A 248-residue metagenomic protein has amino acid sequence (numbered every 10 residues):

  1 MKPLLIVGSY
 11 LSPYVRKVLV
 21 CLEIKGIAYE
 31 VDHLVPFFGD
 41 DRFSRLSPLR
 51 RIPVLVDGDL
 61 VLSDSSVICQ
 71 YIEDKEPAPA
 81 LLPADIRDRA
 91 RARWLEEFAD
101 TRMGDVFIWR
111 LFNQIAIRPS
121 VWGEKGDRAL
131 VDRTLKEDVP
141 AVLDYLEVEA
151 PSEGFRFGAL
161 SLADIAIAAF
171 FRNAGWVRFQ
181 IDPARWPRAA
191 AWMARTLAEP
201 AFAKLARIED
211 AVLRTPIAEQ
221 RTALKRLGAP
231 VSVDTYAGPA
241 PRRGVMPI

Functional and structural regions predicted by a protein language model:
M1-R133, V233-I248: GST-like domain detector, emphasizing the conserved glutathione-binding G-site in the N-terminal thioredoxin-like
K2, A99-A198, M246-I248: GST-like fold's C-terminal all-alpha helical module
V31, A159, P183, L205-A206: A generic structural-conservation signal
L34-F37, P187, E209-D210: Residue-level "edge-of-site" marker
R91-W94, A191, K204: Short, solvent-exposed alpha-helical surface patches in well-structured domains
E199-P200, L205: A late-sequence structural motif
E209-I248: Acidic/histidine-enriched, glycine/proline-rich intrinsically disordered or flexible terminal extensions
